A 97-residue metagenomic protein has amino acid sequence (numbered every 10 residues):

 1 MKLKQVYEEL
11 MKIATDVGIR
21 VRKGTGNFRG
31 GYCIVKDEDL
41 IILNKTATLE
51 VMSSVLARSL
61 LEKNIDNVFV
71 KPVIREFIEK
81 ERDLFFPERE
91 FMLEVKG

Functional and structural regions predicted by a protein language model:
M1-V35, I41-L43, N67-G97: Metalloprotease/metallohydrolase-associated module, dominated by Zn2+-dependent proteases
I42-S54: Short pre-active-site segment immediately N-terminal to the catalytic Zn-binding motif
S54-E62: Active-site recognition of the HExxH zinc-binding catalytic motif
